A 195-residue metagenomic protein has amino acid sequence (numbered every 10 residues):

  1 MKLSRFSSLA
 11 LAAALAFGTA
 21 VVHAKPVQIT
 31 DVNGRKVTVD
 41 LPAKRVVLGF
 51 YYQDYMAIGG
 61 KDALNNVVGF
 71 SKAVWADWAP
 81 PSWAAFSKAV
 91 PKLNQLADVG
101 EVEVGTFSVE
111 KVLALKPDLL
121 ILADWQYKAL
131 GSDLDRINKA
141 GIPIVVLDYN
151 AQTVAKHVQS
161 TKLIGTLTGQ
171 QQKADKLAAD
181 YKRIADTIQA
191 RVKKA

Functional and structural regions predicted by a protein language model:
M1-A10: Bacterial N-terminal signal peptides that target proteins for export
A10-G18: Bacterial N-terminal signal peptides
V21-I58, Q172-A195: Bacterial Sec-exported substrate-binding components of ABC uptake systems
V37, A43, D98-G100, L122-D124 (+2 more regions): Second-shell loop/turn segments in exported
K44, A63-V67, K116-L119, A140-V145 (+1 more regions): Loop/turn elements at helix/coil->beta-strand transitions in domains of secreted/extracellular proteins
K44, Y55, N65, E110-A114 (+7 more regions): Solvent-exposed, polar/charged alpha-helical surfaces in well-ordered, non-transmembrane soluble domains, broadly
G49, D54-L113, L119, D124-W125: A short, structured surface patch at a secondary-structure boundary
S71-V74, L130-Q171: Charged, glycine-enriched surface loops/patches that mediate electrostatic binding to polyanionic ligands
